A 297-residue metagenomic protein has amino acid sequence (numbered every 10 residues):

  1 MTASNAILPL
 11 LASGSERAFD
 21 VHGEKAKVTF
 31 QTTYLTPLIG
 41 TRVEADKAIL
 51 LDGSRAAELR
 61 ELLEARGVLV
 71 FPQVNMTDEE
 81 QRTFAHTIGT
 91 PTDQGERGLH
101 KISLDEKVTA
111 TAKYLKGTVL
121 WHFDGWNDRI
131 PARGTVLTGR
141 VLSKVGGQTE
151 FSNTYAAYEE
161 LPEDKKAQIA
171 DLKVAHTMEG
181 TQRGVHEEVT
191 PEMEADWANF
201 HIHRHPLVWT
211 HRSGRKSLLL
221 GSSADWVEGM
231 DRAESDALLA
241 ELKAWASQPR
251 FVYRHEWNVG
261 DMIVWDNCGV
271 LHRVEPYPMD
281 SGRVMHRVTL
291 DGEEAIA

Functional and structural regions predicted by a protein language model:
T2-M262, C268-A297: Non-heme Fe(II) oxygenase catalytic core, chiefly the N-lobe of the double-stranded beta-helix
